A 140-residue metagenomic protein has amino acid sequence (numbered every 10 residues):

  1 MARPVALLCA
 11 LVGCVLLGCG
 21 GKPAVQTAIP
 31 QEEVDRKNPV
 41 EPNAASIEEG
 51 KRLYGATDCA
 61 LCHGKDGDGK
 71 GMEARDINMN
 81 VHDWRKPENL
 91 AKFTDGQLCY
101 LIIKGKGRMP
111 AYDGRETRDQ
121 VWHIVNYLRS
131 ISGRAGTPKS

Functional and structural regions predicted by a protein language model:
M1-L8: Bacterial N-terminal signal peptides that target proteins for export
L16-G18: C-terminal motif of bacterial Sec signal peptides marking the signal peptidase cleavage site
G20-K22: Bacterial signal peptide processing site
V25, R52-N78, R108-P110, S130-P138: Periplasmic/extracellular electron-transfer cofactor-ligation site, primarily the c-type cytochrome heme-c attachment
V25-G55, P138-S140: Electrostatic cytochrome c docking/interface patches
P39, D83, R108-A111: Conserved beta-strand positions that form and line the central face of beta-propeller blades
P42, I47, K51, G64-C99: Gly/Gly-Pro-rich "capping" loops immediately C-terminal to redox-active cysteine motifs in periplasmic/lumenal
C99-I102, K106, D113-S140: C-terminal capping alpha-helices of c-type cytochrome domains
